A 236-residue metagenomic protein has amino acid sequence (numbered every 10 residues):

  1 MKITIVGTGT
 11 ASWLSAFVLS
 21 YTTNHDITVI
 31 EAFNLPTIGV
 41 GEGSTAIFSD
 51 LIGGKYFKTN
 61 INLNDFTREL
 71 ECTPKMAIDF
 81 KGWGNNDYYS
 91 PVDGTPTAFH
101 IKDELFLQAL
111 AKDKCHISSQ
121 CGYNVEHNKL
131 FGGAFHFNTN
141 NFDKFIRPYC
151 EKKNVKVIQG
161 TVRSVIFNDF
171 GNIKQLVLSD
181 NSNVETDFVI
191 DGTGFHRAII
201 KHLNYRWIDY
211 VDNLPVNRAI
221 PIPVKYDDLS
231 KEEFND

Functional and structural regions predicted by a protein language model:
M1-G9: Beta1/beta-strand and adjacent pyrophosphate-binding region of the FAD-binding site in flavoprotein oxidoreductases
T4, D26-T28, K156: A structural signal for isolated positions on well-ordered beta-strands in alpha/beta enzyme cores
S12-W13: N-terminal Rossmann-fold NAD(P) dinucleotide-binding loop
S20-V40: Glycine-rich FAD pyrophosphate-binding loop
V40-N124: Dinucleotide-binding Rossmann-like beta1-alpha1 core, especially the glycine-rich loop that anchors the ADP
D87-S164, L178: Conserved N-terminal helical subregion
G133-D236: Predominantly flavin-linked oxidoreductase catalytic cores and closely associated redox partners
